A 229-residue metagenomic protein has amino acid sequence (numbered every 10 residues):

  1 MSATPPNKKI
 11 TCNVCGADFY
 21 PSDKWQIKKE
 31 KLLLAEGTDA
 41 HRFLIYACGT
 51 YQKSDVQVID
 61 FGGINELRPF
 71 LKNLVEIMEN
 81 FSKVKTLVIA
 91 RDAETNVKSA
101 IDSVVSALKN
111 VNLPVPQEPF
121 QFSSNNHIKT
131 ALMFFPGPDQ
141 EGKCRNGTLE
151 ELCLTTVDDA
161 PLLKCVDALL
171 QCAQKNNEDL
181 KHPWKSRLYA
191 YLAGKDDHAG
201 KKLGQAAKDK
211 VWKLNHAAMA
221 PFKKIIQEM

Functional and structural regions predicted by a protein language model:
M1-P5: Helix-enriched interaction subdomains in cytosolic or periplasmic regions, typified by TIR/SEFIR signaling/NADase cores
P6-T95: Acidic, glycine-rich catalytic loops of TOPRIM or P-loop NTPase phosphate-binding modules used across DNA replication
L33, E141-G142, N177, A207 (+1 more regions): Generic alpha-helical structural element
D39-A40, E94-N96, P138-E141, D197-H198 (+1 more regions): Conserved nucleotide-binding/hydrolysis micro-motifs of P-loop NTPases
C48-Y51, M78, L108-V115, V157 (+1 more regions): Hydrophobic, Leu/Ile/Phe/Ala-enriched alpha-helical segments that form helix-helix packing faces
M78-L87, K181-S186, G200-K202: A general structural signal for short secondary-structure boundary/capping elements
S99-A193: Activity-critical C-terminal alpha-helical subdomain
R187-M229: Charged phosphate-binding loop/patch that engages nucleotide di/tri-phosphates or the phosphate backbone of nucleic
